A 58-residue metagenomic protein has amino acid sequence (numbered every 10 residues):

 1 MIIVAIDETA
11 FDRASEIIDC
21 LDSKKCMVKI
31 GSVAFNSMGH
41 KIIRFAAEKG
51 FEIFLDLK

Functional and structural regions predicted by a protein language model:
M1-D56: Conserved N-terminal beta1-alpha1 strand-loop-helix module at the mouth
